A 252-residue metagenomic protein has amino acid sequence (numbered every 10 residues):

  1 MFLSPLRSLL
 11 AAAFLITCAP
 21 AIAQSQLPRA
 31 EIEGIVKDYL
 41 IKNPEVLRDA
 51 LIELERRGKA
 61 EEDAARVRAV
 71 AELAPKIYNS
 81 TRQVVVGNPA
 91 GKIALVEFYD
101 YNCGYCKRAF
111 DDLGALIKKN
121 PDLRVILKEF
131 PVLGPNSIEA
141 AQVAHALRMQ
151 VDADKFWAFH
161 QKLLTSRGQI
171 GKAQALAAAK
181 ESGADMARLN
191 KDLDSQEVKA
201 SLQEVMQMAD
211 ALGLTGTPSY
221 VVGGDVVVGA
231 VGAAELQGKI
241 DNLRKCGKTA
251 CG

Functional and structural regions predicted by a protein language model:
F2-S8, A23-Y39, R57, A177-G252: C-terminal cap of thioredoxin/glutaredoxin-like
S8-C18: Bacterial N-terminal signal peptides
P28-Y78: Extracytoplasmic c-type cytochrome modules immediately beyond a signal peptide or single-pass transmembrane anchor
E31, I35, K42, V46-D49 (+12 more regions): Extracytoplasmic/secreted proteins, especially bacterial periplasmic and envelope-associated proteins
P75-I93, I117: A short beta-strand-turn-helix
V96, K107-K180, D210-T215, C246-G252: Structural alpha/beta surface segment adjacent to cysteine/selenocysteine redox centers across thiol/disulfide enzymes
D100-Y101, F130-P131, D225, G232: Solvent-exposed coil/turn segments that connect beta secondary-structure elements in extracytoplasmic/periplasmic
C103-K107, Y220-V221: The canonical Cys-X-X-Cys-His
